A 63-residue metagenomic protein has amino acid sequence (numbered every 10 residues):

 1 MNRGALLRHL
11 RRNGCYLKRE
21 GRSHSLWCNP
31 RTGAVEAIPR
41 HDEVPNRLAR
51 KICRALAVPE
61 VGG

Functional and structural regions predicted by a protein language model:
M1-G14: Polyanion-binding surface elements
H9, H24, H41: Histidine-centered active-site/metal-ligand motif
N13-N29: Major-groove DNA-recognition helix of helix-turn-helix-type DNA-binding domains
P30-G63: C-terminal structural segments of small proteins and small subunits
